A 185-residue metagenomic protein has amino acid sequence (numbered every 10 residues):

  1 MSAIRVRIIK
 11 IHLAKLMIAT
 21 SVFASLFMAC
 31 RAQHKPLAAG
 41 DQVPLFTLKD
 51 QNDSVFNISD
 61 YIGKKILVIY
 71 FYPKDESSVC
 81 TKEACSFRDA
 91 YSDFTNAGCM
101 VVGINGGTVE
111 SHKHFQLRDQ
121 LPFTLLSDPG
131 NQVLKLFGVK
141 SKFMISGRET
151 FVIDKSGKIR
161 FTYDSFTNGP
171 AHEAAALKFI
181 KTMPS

Functional and structural regions predicted by a protein language model:
M1-I11: N-terminal secretory signal peptides that target proteins for export/translocation
K15-L26: Bacterial N-terminal signal peptides
L26-L45: N-proximal helix/coil linker or "cap" segments that precede and/or mark the start of modular domains
V43-P44, I66-V68, G147-E149: Short loop/turn microsegments at loop-to-beta-strand junctions
T47-I66: A short beta-strand-turn-helix
Y61-T81: Short active-site neighborhood of thiol/selenol oxidoreductases, capturing the structured segment around
T81-D119, G130-K135: Structural microenvironment flanking redox-active thiols in thiol-disulfide oxidoreductases
S146-S185: Thiol-/selenol-based redox modules, centered on thioredoxin-like and closely related oxidoreductase domains
